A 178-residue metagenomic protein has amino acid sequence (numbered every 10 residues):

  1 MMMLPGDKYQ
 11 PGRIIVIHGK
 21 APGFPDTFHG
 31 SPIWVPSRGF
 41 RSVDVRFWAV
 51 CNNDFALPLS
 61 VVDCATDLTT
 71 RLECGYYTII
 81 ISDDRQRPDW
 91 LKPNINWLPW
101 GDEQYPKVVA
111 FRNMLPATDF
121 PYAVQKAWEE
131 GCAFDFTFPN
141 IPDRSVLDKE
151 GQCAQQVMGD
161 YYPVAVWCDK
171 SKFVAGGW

Functional and structural regions predicted by a protein language model:
M1-W178: A compositional/structural signature for long, glycine/proline-rich flexible linkers and loops on extracytoplasmic
